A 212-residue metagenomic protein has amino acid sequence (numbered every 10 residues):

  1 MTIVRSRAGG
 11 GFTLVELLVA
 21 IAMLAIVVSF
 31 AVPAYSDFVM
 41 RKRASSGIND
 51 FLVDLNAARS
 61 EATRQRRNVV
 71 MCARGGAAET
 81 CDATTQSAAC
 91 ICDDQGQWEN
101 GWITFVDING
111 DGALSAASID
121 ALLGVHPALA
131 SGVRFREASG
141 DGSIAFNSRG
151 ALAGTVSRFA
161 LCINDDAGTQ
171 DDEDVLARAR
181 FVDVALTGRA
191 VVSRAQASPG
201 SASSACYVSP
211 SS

Functional and structural regions predicted by a protein language model:
M1-M40, D54: N-terminal single-pass transmembrane signal-anchor helix
A8, N109, A185: Short, acidic, Ser/Thr-enriched surface-loop or helix-capping motifs
Y35, A58, F146: Conserved RecA-like P-loop NTPase ATPase core
S36-G47, T63: Juxtamembrane interface helices immediately C-terminal to a transmembrane segment
S45, V53-E79: Alpha-helix exit/C-cap motif
V69-A145, S201, S212: Type IV pilin-like appendage domain
S118, E137-S212: Cell-surface, membrane-associated systems
